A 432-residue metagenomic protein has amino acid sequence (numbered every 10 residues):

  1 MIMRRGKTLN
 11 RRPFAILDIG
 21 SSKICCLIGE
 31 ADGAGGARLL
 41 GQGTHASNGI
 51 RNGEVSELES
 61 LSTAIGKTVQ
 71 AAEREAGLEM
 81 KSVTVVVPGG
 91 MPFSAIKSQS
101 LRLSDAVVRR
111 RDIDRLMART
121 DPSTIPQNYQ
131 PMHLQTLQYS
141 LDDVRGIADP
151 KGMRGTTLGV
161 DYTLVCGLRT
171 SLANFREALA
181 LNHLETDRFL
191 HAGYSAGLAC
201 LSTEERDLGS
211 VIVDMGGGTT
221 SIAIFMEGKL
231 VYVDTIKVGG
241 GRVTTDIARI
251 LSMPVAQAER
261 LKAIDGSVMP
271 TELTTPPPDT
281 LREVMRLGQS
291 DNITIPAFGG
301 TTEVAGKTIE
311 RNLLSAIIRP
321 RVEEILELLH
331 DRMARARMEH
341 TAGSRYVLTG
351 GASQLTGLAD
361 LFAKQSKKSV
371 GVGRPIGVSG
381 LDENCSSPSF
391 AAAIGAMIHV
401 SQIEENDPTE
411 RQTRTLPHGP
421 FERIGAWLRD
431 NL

Functional and structural regions predicted by a protein language model:
M1-S21, L27-I212, K229-V231, G240 (+7 more regions): Nucleotide/phosphate-binding catalytic cleft detector across ATP-hydrolyzing and phosphate-transferring enzymes
I24, G197-L198, L208, G217-A223 (+1 more regions): Short glycine/serine/threonine-rich phosphate/pyrophosphate-binding segments that cradle anionic phosphate groups
V85-G90, G216, S344-Q354: Glycine-rich beta-strand-to-loop/alpha-helix junction loops that act as flexible
S202-E204, G351-Q365: Short glycine/threonine-rich loop-to-helix capping motif typified by GTGT followed within a few residues by an Asp-Pro
L208-I250: Glycine-rich phosphate-binding loop of actin/hexokinase-like ATP-binding domains
G239, V243, Q354, S389-G395: Catalytic-loop motifs flanking and including active-site residues across diverse enzymes
R321-H330: A general structural motif
L329, L348, A396: Hydrophobic, well-ordered secondary-structure elements that form the walls of internal hydrophobic environments
